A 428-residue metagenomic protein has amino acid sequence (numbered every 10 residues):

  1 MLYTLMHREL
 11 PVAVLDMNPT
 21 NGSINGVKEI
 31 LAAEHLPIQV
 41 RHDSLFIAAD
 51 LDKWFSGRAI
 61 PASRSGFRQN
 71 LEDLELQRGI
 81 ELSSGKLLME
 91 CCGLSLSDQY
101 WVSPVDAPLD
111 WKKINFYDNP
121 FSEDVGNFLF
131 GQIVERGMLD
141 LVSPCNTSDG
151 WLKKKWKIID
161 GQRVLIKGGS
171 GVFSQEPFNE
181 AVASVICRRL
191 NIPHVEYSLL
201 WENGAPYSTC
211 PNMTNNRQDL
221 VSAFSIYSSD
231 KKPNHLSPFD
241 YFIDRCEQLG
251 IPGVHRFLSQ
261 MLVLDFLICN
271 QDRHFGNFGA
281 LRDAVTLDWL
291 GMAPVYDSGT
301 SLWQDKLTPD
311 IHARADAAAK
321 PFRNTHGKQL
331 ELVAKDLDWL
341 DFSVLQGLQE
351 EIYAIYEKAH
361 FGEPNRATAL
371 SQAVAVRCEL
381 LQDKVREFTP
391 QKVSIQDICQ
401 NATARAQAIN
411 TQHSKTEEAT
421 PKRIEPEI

Functional and structural regions predicted by a protein language model:
M1-V263, L267-C269, L281-Q400, K415 (+1 more regions): Phosphate/dinucleotide-binding and metal-coordinating scaffold of catalytic cores in nucleotide-dependent enzymes
H274, G279-L281: Conserved protein-kinase catalytic-loop segment immediately C-terminal to the catalytic Asp of the HRD motif
A402, A406-A408: Extended assembly/interaction regions that build large supramolecular complexes
